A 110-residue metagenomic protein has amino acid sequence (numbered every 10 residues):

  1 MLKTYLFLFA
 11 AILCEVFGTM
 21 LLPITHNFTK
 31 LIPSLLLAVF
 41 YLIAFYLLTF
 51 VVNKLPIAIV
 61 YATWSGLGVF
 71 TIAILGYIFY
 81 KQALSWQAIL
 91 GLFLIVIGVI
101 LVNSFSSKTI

Functional and structural regions predicted by a protein language model:
M1-I110: Polytopic alpha-helical membrane proteins, predominantly small-molecule transporters/carriers
